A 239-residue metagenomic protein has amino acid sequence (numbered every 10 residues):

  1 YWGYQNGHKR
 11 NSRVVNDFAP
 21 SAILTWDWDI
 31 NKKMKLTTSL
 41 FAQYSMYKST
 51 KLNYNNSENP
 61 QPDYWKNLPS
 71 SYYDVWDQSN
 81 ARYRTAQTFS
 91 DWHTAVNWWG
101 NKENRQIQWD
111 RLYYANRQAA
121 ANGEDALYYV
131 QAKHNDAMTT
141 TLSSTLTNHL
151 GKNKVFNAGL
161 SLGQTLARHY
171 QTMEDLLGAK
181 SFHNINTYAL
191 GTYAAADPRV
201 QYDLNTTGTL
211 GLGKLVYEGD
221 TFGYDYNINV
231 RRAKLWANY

Functional and structural regions predicted by a protein language model:
Y1, N11-V14: Outer-membrane beta-barrel translocator/channel fold
Y1-G3, A121-N122: Acidic/polar, low-complexity linker and loop regions
Q5-H8: Flexible glycine/proline-enriched surface loops and loop-helix/loop-strand junctions
F18-Y47, S57-N59, Y64-Y239: Face-selective signature of the C-terminal outer-membrane beta-barrel domain
N53-N55: N-terminal, post-signal-peptide soluble/periplasmic segments of Gram-negative outer-membrane pore/transport systems
